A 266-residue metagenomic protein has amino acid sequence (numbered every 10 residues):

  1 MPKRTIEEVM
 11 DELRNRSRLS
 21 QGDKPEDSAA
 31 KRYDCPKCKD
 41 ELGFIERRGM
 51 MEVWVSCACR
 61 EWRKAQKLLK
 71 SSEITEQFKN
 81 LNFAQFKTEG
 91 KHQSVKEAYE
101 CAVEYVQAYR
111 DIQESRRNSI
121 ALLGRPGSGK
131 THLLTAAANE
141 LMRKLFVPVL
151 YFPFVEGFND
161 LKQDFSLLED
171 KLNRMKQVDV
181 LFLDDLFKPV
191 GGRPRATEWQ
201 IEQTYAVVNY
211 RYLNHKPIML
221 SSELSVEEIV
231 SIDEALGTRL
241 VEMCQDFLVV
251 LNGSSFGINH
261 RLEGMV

Functional and structural regions predicted by a protein language model:
M1-E97, H260-V266: A short, basic N-terminal segment
T88-I120: Pre-Walker A (pre-P-loop) alpha-helix and adjacent loop at the N terminus of AAA/AAA+ ATPase modules, a conserved
S94-E100, L141-V178, P194, E198: Short glycine-rich substrate-engagement loop in P-loop NTPases that contacts/grips substrate
V106-R110, D160-L181, E202-Y210, A235: Conserved alpha-helical scaffold flanking the Walker A/P-loop in AAA+ ATPase domains
Q113-L134: Walker A/P-loop nucleotide-binding motif
V147-P148, Q177-V180, N214-L220: Loop/turn-to-beta-strand initiation segments
N159-D160, K188-V266: Replace "adjacent to P-loop NTPase cores in ATP/GTP-dependent enzymes" with "adjacent to NTP-binding cores
D184-L186: Walker B catalytic acidic pair
